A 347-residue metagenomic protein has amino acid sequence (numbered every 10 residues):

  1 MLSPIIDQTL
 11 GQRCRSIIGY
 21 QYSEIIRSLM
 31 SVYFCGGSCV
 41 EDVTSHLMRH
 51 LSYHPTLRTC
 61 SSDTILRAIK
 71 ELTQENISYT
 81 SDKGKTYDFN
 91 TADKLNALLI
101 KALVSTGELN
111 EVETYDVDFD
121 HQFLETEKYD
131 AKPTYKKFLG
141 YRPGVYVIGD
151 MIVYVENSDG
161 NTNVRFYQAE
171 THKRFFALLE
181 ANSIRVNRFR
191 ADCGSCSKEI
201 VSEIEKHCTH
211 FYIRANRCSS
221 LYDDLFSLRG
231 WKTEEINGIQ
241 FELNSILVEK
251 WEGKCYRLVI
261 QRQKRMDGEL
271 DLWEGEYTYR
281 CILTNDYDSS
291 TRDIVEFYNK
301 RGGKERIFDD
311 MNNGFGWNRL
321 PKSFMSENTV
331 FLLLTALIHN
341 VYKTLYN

Functional and structural regions predicted by a protein language model:
M1-F138, G144-N163, Y167-N182: Dynamic "connector" segments at or just before major functional cores
I5-T9, L47, W273-T278, D286-R292 (+2 more regions): Short acidic (Asp/Glu) and glycine-rich catalytic loops that position anionic groups and cofactors
S28-L29, V43, C60-I65, E113-F123 (+6 more regions): Short, conserved catalytic/metal-binding motifs centered on acidic residues
V43, T291-M325, V330, L334 (+1 more regions): Short amphipathic alpha-helical "interface-anchor" segments enriched in bulky aromatics
S52-Y53, R67, L124-T126, V153 (+8 more regions): Flexible loop/turn segments at secondary-structure boundaries
L72-N76, K132-T134, E203-T209, F226-G230 (+1 more regions): Short secondary-structure boundary/capping segments
T162-Y222: Domain-level cores of phosphate- or acyl-group-handling catalytic modules
H210-N313: An anionic, glycine-rich sequence signature occurring as long contiguous blocks
